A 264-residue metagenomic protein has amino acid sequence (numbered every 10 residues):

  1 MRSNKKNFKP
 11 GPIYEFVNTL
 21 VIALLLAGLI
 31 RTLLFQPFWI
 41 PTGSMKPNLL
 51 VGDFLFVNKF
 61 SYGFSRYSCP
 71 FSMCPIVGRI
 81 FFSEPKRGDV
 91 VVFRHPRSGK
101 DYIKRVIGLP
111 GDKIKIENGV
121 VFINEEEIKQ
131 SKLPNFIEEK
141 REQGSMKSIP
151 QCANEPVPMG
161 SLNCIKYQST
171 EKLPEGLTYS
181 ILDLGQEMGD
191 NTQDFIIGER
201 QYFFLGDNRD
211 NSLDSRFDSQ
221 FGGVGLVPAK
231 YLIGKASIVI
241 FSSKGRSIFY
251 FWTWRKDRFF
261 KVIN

Functional and structural regions predicted by a protein language model:
R2-Y14, L29, L33, F38 (+1 more regions): Soluble "head" domains of membrane/secretory-pathway proteins
T19, A23-A27: Hydrophobic alpha-helical membrane-embedded or membrane-associated segments
